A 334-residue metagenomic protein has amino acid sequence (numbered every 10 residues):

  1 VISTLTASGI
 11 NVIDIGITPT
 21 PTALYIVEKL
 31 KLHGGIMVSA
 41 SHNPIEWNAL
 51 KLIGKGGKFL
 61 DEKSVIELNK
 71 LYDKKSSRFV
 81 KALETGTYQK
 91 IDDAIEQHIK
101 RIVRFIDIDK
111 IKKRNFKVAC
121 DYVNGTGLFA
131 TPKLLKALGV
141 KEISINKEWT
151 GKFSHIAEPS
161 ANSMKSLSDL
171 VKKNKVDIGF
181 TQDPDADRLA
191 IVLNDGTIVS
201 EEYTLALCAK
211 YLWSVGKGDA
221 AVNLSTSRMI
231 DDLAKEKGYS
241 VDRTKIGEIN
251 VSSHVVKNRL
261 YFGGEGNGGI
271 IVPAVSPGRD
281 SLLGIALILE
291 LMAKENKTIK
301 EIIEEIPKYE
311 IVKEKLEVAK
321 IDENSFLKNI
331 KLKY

Functional and structural regions predicted by a protein language model:
V1-S3, E46-K55, A130-P132, D187-L205 (+1 more regions): Short Gly/Thr/Asp-enriched flexible loops that form oxyanion-binding sites at enzyme active sites
V1-W47, K133-V192: N-terminal small/polar loop signature for handling phosphorylated ligands or for N-terminal nucleophile
T4, S8, I26, L30 (+11 more regions): Change "in soluble alpha/beta enzymes" to "in soluble alpha/beta proteins
T6, I15, I66-K100, L193-G266 (+1 more regions): Proline/glycine-rich low-complexity loops and linkers
N48-N174: Gly/Ser/Thr-enriched, mixed-charge loops and adjacent short helices that form phosphate/oxyanion-binding elements
I178, G216-Y334: Phosphate-binding and adjacent anionic-ligand microenvironments
Q182-P184, I198-Y203, S276-D280: Short glycine/threonine-rich catalytic loop with a Thr-x-Gly-x-Asp
